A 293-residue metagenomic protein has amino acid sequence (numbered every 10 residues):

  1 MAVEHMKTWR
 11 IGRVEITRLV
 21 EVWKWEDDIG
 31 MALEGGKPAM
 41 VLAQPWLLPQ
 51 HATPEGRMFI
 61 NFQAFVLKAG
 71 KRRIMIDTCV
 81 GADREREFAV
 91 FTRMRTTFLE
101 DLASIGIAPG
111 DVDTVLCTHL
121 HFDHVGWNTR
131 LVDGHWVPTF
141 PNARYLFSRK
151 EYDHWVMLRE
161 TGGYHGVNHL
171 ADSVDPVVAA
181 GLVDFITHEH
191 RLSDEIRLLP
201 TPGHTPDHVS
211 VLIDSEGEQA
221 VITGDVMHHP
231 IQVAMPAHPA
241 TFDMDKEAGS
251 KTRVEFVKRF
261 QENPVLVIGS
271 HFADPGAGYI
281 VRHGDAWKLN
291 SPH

Functional and structural regions predicted by a protein language model:
M1-A103, D111-T114, E218-G224: Metallo-beta-lactamase
E21-V22, T78-G81, L120, K150-E151 (+3 more regions): Active-site metal-binding loops of divalent metal-dependent hydrolases
Q63-L67, H208-I213: Short beta-strand scaffold segments in enzyme catalytic cores
A89, V125-H135, G278-I280: Metal-dependent catalytic neighborhoods of phosphoester/phosphodiester hydrolases
F91-T92, T96-E100, E216-H293: Cap/insert and terminal regions of metallo-dependent hydrolase folds
R93-I107, D111, R130, T139-P200 (+1 more regions): Metallo-beta-lactamase
V112-D123: Metallo-beta-lactamase
V125-W127, R197-V209: Active-site glycine- and acidic-residue-rich loops that bind and position anionic ligands or nucleotide-like cofactors
